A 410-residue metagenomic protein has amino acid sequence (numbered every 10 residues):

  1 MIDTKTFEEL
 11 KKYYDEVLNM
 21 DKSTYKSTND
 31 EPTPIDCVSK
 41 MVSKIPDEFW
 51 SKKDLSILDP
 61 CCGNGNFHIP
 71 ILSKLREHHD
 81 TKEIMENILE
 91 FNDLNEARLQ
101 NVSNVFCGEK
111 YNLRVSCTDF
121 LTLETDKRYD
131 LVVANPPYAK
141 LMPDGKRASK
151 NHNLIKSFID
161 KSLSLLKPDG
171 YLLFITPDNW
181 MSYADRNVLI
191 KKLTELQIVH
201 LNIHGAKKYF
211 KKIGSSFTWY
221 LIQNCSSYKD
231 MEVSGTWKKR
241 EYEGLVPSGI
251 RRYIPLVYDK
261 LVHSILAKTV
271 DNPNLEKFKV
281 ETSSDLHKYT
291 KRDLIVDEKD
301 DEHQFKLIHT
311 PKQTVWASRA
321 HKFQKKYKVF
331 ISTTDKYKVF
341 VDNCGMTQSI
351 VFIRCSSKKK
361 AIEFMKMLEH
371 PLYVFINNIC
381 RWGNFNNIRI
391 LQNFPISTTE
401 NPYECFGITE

Functional and structural regions predicted by a protein language model:
M1-E83, N87-V105, D119, I390-E410: Class I S-adenosyl-L-methionine
T28, K207-E410: C-terminal substrate-recognition regions of SAM-dependent nucleic acid methyltransferases
L55, D130, K328: Conserved acidic residues
E96-N101, K150-A206, W219-I222, F364: Conserved Class I SAM-dependent methyltransferase catalytic core
K110-F120: Conserved SAM-binding strand-loop segment of SAM-dependent methyltransferases
E124-L131: A short acidic, Gly/Pro-enriched loop at the edge of an enzyme's catalytic core that lines a small-molecule cofactor
V132-Y138, I175: Amphipathic alpha-helical repeat scaffolds
P137-L154: Mobile active-site "lid"/loop adjacent to the S-adenosyl-L-methionine
